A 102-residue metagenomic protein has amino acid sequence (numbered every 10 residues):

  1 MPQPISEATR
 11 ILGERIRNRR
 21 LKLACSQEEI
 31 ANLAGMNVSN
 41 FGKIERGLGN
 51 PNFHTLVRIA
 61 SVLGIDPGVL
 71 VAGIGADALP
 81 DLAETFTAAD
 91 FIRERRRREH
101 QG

Functional and structural regions predicted by a protein language model:
M1-I11, P80-D81: A detector for short, charged/polar N-terminal pre-domain segments
R10, L21-K22, N50: Short amphipathic helical patch at the helix-1/turn junction of helix-turn-helix
E14-N32, R58, I92-R97: Short basic helix-loop element that most often maps to the first helix and adjoining turn of HTH DNA-binding modules
I16, I30-A31, F41-I44, L70: Conserved hydrophobic/aromatic packing and binding residues within compact polymer-binding modules
G35, H54-V69: DNA major-groove recognition helix of helix-turn-helix/homeodomain DNA-binding modules
G35-P51: Recognition helix of helix-turn-helix/homeodomain-like DNA-binding domains that insert into the DNA major groove
A72-G102: Short, charged recognition helix plus adjacent turn of helix-turn-helix-like nucleic-acid-binding domains
